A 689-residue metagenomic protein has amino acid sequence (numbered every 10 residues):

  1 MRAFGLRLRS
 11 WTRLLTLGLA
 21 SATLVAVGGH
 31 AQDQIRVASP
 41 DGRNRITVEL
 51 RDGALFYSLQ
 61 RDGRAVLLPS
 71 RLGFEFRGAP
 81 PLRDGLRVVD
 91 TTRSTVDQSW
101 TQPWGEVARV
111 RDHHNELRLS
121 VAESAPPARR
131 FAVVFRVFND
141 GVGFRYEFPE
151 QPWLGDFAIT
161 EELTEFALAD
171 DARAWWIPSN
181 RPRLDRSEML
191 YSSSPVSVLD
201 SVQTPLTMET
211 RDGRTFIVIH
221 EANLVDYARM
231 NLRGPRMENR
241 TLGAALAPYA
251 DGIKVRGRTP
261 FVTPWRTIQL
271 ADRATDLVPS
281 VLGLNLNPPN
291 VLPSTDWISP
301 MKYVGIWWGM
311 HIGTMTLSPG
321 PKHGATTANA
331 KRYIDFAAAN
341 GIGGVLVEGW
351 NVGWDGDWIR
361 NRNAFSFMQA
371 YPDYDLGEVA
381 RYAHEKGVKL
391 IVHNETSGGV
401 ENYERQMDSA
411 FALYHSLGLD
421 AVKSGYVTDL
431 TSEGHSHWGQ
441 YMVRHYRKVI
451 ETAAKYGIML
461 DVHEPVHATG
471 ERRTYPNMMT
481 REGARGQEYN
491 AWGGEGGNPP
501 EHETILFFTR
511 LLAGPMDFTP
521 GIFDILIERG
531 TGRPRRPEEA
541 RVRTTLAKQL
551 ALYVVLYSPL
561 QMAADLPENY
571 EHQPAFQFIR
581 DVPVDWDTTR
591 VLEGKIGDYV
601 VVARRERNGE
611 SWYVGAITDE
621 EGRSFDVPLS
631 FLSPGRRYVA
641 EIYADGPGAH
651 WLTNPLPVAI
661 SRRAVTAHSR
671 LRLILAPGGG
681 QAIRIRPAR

Functional and structural regions predicted by a protein language model:
R2-T16: Bacterial N-terminal signal peptides that target proteins for export
L14-V25: Bacterial N-terminal signal peptides
Q34-L292: N-terminal accessory beta-strand-rich subdomains and adjacent acidic, glycine-rich linkers that precede catalytic cores
L119, D565-Y613, G648-L656: Glycan-recognition and catalytic regions of carbohydrate-active enzymes
R258-N340, G344: An acidic-aromatic substrate-binding cleft motif
G349-R541, T545: Aromatic- and carboxylate-enriched substrate-binding clefts and catalytic-loop regions of carbohydrate-active enzymes
I596-Y638, Q681-A682: Carbohydrate-binding surface patches
R662-R689: C-terminal beta-strand-rich structural cap/linker in extracellular carbohydrate-active enzymes
